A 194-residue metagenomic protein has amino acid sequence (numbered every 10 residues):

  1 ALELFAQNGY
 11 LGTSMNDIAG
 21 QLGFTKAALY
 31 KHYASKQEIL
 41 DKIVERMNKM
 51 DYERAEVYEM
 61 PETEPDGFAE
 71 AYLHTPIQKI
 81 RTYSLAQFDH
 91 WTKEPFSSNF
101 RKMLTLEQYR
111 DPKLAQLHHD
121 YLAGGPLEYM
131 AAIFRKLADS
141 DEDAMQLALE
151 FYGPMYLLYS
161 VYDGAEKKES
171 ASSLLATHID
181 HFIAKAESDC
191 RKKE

Functional and structural regions predicted by a protein language model:
E3-R46: Helix-turn-helix
D41-Y83: Amphipathic alpha-helical linker/stalk segments
D51-A55, P95, P112, M155-E166 (+1 more regions): Short amphipathic alpha-helical interaction/hinge segments
Q78, T92-A138, T177-D180: Amphipathic alpha-helical packing segments from all-alpha helical-bundle domains
Q87, R101-T105, F151-M155, F182: Short alpha-helical scaffolding segments that buttress acidic/His motifs in well-ordered protein cores
Q116-D120, G124, F134-H181: Hydrophobic/aromatic-rich alpha-helical bundle segments in the mid-to-C-terminal region
A184-E194: C-terminal effector-binding regulatory domain of bacterial HTH transcription factors
